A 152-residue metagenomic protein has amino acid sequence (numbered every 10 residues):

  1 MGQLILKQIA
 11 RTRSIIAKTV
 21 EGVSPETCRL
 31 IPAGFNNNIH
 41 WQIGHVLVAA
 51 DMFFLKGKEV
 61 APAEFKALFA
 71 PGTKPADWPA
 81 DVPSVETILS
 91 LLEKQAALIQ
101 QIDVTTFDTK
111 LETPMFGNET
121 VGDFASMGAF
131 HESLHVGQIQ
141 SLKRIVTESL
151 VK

Functional and structural regions predicted by a protein language model:
M1-Q3: Absolute protein N-terminus
L6-A10, A17, T27-G72, T113-K152: Short, contiguous alpha-helical
T12, V46, L92-Q95: Amphipathic alpha-helices that form helix-helix packing interfaces
V20, F69, D103: Short, small-residue-rich loop/turn micro-motifs
G22, Q42-H45, I102: Conserved catalytic core of Hanks-type protein kinase domains
P75-K110, D123-G128, E132: Acidic/histidine-rich alpha-helical segments that form the ligand environment of transition-metal centers
